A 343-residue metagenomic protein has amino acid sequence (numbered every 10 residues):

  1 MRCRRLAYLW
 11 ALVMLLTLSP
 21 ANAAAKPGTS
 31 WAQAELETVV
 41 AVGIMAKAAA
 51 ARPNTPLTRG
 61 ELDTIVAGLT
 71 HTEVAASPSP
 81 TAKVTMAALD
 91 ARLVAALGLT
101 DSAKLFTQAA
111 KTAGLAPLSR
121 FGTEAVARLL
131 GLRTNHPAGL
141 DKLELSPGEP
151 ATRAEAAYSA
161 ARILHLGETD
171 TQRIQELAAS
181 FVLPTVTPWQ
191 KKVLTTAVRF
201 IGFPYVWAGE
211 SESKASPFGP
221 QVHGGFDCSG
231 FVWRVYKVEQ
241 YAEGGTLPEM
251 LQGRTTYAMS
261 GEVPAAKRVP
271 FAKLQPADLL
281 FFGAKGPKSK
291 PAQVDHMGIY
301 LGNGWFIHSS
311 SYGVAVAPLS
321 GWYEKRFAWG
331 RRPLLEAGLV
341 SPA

Functional and structural regions predicted by a protein language model:
M1-W10: Bacterial N-terminal signal peptides that target proteins for export
L15-T17, A21-Q33, V40-R59, D63 (+6 more regions): Feature responds to low-complexity, polar/acidic, surface-exposed segments characteristic of secreted/exported proteins
A23, H165-Y205, R326-A343: Non-catalytic ligand/cofactor/substrate-binding and regulatory segments of enzyme domains
T38, G68, A95, L99 (+4 more regions): Glycine-rich, acidic and aromatic/proline-enriched surface loops and short helix-turn segments that act as binding
V39, S119, A125-R128, T187-K192 (+5 more regions): Extracellular/periplasmic catalytic domains that process cell-envelope and extracellular macromolecules
A156, R162, L247-P248, Q252-S260 (+2 more regions): Aromatic- and glycine-rich peptidoglycan recognition patches
V206-P276, G286-P287, R326: Catalytic cysteine-centered active-site loop
